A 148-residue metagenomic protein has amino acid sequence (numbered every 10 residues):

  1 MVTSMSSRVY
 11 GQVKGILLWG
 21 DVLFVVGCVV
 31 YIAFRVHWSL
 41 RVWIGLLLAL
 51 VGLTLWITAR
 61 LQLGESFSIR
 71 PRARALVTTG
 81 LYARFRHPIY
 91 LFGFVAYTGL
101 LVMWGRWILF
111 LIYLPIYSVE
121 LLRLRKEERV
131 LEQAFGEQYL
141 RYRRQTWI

Functional and structural regions predicted by a protein language model:
M1-T78, V95-I148: Membrane-anchoring alpha-helices and their flanking helix-loop junctions
T79, A83-F92: Histidine-centered phosphotransfer motif of kinases
